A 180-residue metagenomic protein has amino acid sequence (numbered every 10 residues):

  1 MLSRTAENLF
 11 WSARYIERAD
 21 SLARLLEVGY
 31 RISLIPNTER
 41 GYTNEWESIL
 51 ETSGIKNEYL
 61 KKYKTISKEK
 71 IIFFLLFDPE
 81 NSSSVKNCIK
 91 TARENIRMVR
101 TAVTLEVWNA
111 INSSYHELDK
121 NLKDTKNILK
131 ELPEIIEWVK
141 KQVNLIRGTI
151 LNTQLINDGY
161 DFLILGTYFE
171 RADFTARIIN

Functional and structural regions predicted by a protein language model:
M1-N180: Alpha-helical transmembrane segments and their helix-helix packing motifs
